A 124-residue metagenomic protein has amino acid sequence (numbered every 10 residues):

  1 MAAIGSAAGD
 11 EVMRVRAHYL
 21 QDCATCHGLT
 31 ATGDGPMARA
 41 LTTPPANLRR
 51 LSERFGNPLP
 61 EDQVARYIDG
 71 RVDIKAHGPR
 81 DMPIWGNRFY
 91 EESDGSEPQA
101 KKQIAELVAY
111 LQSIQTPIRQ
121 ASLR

Functional and structural regions predicted by a protein language model:
M1-A7, P36-R50: Short, charge-rich amphipathic segments
M1-D10, K102, Q112, I118 (+1 more regions): N-terminal export/targeting leaders of redox proteins
G5, E11, D22-C23, H27-L29 (+2 more regions): Mixed-charge, polar/low-complexity N-terminal
S6-R14, R54-F55: A short, flexible low-complexity segment enriched in Lys/Arg and Gly/Pro that occurs in N-terminal basic tails
D10-M13, T32, P36-R39, L59 (+2 more regions): Residues at secondary-structure transition points
M13, A17, A109: Replace "anionic and nucleotidyl ligands
R16-T43, R54, D69-R80, I114-A121: Periplasmic/extracellular electron-transfer cofactor-ligation site, primarily the c-type cytochrome heme-c attachment
T42-K102, L107-L111: Extracytoplasmic electron-transfer domains, predominantly the class I c-type cytochrome c fold
